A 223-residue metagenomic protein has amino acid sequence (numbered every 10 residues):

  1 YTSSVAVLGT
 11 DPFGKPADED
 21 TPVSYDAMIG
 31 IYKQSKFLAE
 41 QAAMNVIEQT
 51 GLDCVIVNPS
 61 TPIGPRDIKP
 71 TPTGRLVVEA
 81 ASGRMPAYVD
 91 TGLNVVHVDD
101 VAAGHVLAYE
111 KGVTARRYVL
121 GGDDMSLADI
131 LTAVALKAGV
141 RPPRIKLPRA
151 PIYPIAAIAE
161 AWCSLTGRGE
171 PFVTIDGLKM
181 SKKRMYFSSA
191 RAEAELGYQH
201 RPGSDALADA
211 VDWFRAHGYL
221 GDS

Functional and structural regions predicted by a protein language model:
Y1-G30: Conserved Rossmann-fold NAD(P)-dependent oxidoreductase catalytic core, especially the SDR/UDP-sugar
S3-S4, N58-I63: Conserved SDR Rossmann-fold cofactor-binding beta-strand/turn motif
T10, A27-V55: Active-site Tyr-X1-5-Lys
D11-E19, P70-E79: Short, flexible, mixed-charge acidic loops at enzyme active sites
V23-I29, R75-V96, D100: A conserved pocket-lining segment of Rossmann-fold NAD(P)-dependent short-chain dehydrogenase/reductase
L38, P72, V89-Y109, A115-R116: Substrate-positioning beta->alpha
T50-L52, G64-R75, A108-Y118, V140-P142: Glycine/proline-rich active-site loop of Rossmann-fold NAD(P)-dependent oxidoreductases
G104-F172, S189, D205-S223: Mid/C-terminal beta-alpha module of Rossmann-like enzyme folds, strongest in SDR-family dehydrogenases/epimerases
